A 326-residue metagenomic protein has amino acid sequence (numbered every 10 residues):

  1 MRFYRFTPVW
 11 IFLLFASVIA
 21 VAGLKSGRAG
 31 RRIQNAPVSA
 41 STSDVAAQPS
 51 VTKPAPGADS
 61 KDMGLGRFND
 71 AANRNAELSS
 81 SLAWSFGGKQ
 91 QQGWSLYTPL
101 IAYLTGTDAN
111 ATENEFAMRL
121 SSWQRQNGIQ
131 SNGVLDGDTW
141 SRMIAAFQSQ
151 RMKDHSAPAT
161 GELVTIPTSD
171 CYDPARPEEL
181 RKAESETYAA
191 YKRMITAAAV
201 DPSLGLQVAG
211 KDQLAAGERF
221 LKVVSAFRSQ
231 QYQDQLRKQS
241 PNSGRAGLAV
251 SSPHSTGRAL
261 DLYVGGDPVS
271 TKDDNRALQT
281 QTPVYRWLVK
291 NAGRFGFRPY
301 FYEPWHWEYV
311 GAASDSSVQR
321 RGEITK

Functional and structural regions predicted by a protein language model:
R2-A215: Cell-envelope/ECM-targeting effectors and their regulatory/trafficking segments
E113-F116, L206-A209, Q233, P283-L288 (+1 more regions): Short, motif-level signal for alpha-helix interfacial/capping segments enriched in acidic residues and aromatics/proline
S121, I195, A199, D234-R237 (+2 more regions): Short, well-ordered alpha-helical packing segments
I129-S131, S149-K153, Q230-L236, N242-A246 (+2 more regions): Secretory-pathway/luminal and periplasmic proteins that interact with or process carbohydrate-rich
D136, S229, H254: Short, conserved phosphate/pyrophosphate- and ester-handling motifs at nucleotide-, phospho-/glycolipid
A199, S203-P241: Extended, low-complexity, intrinsically disordered C-terminal regulatory tails of eukaryotic serine/threonine kinases
S243-K326: Catalytic cores and adjacent binding grooves of peptidoglycan-active enzymes
